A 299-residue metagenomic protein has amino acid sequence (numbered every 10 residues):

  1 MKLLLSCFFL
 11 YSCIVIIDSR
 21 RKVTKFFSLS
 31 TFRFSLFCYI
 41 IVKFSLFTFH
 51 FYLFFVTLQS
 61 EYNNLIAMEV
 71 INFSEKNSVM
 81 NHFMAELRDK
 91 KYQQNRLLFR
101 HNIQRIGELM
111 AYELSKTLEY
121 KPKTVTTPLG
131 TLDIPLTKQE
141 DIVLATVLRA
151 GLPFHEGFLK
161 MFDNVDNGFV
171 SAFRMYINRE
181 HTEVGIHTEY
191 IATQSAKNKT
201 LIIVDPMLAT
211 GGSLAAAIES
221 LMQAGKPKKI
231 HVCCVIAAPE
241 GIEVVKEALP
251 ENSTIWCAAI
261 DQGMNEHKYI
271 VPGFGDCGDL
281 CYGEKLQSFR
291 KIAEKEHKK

Functional and structural regions predicted by a protein language model:
M1-C13: Extreme N-terminal basic, low-complexity initiation segments that serve as generic localization/processing leaders
K2, K22-K25: Polybasic, lysine-rich low-complexity intrinsically disordered segments
Y11-I14, V23, Y39-K43, L53-N64: Short, positively charged and aromatic/hydrophobic N-terminal segments
R20-R21, R33: Basic polycationic patches enriched in arginine
L29, R33-L36, L46: Compositionally biased, intrinsically disordered low-complexity segments enriched in Pro/Arg/Gln/His
Y62-K299: PRPP-associated nucleotide enzymes
